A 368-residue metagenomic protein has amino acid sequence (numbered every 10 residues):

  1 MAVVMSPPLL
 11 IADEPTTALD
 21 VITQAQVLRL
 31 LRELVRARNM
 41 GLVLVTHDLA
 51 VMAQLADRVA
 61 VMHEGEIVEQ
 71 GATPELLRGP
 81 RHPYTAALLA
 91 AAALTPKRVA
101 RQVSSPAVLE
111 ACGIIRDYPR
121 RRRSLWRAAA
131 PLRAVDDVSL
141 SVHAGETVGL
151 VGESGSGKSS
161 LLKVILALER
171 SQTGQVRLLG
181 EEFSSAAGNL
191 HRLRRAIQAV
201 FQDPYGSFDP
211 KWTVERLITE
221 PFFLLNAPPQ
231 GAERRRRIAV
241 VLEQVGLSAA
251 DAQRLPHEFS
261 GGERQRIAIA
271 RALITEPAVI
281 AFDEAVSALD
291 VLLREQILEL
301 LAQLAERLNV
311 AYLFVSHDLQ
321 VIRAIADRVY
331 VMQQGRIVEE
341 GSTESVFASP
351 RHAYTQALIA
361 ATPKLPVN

Functional and structural regions predicted by a protein language model:
S6, E276: Conserved catalytic motifs of ABC-family nucleotide-binding domains
R29, R122, W126, Q175-R192 (+2 more regions): ABC ATPase NBD Q-loop/coupling interface
V151-E153: The feature captures the beta-strand-to-loop junction immediately N-terminal to the Walker
L166: Helix-to-loop junction immediately C-terminal to a conserved catalytic motif
A232-A250, I359-A360: Conserved ABC ATPase "signature" region
L255-F259, E263: Conserved ABC ATPase signature
